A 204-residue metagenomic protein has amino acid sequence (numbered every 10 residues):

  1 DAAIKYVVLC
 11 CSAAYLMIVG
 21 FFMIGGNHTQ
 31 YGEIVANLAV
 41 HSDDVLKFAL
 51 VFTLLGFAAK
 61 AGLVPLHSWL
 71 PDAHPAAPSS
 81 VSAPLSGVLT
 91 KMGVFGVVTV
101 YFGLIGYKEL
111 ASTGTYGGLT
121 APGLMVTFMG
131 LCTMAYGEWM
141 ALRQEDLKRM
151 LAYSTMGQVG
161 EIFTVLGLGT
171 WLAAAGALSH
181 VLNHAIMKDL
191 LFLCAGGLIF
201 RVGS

Functional and structural regions predicted by a protein language model:
D1-S204: Hydrophobic transmembrane alpha-helices and their helix-loop junctions in integral membrane proteins
